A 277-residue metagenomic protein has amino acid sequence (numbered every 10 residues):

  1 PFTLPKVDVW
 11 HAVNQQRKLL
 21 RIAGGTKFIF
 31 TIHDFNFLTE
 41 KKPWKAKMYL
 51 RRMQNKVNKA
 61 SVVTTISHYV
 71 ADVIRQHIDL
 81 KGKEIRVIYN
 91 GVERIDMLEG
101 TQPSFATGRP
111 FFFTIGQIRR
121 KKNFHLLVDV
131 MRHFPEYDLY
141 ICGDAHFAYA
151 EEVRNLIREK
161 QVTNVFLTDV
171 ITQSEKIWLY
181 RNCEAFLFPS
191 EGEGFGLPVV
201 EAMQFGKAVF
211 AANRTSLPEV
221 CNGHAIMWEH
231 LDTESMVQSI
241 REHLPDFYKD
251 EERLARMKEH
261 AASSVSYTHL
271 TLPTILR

Functional and structural regions predicted by a protein language model:
P1-L270, R277: Carbohydrate transferase catalytic cores enriched for Leloir-type hexosyltransferases
